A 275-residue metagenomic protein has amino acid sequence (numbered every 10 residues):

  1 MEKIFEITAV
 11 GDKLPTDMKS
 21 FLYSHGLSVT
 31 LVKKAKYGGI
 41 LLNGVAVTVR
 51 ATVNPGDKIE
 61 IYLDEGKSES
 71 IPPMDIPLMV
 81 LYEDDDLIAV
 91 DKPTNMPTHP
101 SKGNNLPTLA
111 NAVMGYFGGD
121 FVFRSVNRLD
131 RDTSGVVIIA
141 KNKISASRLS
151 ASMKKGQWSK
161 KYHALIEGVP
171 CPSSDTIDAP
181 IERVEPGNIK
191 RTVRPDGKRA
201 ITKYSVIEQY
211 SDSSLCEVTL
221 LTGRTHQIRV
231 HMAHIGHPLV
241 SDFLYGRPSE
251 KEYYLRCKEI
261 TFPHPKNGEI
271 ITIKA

Functional and structural regions predicted by a protein language model:
M1-A275: RNA pseudouridine synthases
